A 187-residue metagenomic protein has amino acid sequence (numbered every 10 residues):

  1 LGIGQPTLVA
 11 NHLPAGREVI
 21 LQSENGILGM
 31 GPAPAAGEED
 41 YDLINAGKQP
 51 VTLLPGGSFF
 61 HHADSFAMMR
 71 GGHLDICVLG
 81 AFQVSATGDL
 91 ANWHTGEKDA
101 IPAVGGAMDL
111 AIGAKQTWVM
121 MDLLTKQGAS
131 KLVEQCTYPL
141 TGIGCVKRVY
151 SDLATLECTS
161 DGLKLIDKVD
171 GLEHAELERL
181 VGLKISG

Functional and structural regions predicted by a protein language model:
L1-P55: N-terminal active-site beta-alpha-beta segment that forms phosphate/nucleotide-binding and substrate-recognition loops
A35-S186: Conserved phosphate- and dinucleotide-binding cores of soluble alpha/beta proteins, encompassing both enzyme active
